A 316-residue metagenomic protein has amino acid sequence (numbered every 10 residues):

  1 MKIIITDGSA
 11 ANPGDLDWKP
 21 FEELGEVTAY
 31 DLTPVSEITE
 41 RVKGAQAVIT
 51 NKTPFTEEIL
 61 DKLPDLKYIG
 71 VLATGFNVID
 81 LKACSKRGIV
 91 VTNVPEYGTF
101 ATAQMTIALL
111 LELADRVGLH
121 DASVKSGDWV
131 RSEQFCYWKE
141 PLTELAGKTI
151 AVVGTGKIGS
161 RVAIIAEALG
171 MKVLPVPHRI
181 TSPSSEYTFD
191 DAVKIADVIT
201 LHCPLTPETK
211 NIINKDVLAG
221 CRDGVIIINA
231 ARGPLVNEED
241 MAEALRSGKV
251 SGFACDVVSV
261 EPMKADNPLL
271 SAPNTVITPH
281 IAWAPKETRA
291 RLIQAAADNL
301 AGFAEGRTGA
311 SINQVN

Functional and structural regions predicted by a protein language model:
M1-A45, G170, L174, N316: N-terminal glycine-/charge-rich "phosphate-binding" loop or analogous flexible N-terminal tail
D31, L72-A73, I89-F100, P177: Short beta->alpha connector loops at strand-helix junctions that form conserved, small/polar/Pro-enriched
F55-L60, K172, H178-P268: Rossmann-like adenosine-cofactor binding region
S85, T92-M105, L119, F135 (+1 more regions): C-terminal helix-to-coil terminal segments
R87, P95-T149, I312: Phosphate-binding beta-alpha-beta segment of Rossmann-like dinucleotide-binding domains, i.e., the NAD(P)
T155-G156: Glycine-rich Rossmann-fold phosphate-binding loop(s) that bind the pyrophosphate of adenine dinucleotide cofactors
G159-S160: N-terminal Rossmann-fold NAD(P) dinucleotide-binding loop
